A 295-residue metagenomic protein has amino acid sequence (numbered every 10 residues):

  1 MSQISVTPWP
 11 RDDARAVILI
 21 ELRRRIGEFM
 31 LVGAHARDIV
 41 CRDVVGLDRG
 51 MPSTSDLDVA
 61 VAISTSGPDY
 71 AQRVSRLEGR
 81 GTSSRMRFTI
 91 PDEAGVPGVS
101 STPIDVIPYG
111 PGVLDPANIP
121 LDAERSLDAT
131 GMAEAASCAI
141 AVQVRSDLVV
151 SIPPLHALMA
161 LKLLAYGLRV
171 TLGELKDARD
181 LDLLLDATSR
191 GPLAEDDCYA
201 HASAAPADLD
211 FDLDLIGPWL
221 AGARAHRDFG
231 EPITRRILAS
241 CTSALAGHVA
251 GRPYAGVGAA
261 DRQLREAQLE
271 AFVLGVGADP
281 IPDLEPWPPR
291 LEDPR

Functional and structural regions predicted by a protein language model:
M1-R295: Compositionally biased terminal segments of proteins
